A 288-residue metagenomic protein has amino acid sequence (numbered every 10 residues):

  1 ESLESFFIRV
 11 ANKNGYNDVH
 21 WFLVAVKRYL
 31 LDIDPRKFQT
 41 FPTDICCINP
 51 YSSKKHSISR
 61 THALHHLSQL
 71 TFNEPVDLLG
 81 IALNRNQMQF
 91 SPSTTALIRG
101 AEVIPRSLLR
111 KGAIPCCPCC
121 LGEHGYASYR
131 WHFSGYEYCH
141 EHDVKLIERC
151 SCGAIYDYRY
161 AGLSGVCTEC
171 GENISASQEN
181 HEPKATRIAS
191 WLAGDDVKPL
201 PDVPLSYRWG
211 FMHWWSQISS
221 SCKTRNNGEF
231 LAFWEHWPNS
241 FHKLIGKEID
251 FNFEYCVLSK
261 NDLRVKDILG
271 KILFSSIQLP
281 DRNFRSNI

Functional and structural regions predicted by a protein language model:
E1-I288: Basic, alpha-helical nucleic-acid-binding regions used in initiation and control of genome expression
